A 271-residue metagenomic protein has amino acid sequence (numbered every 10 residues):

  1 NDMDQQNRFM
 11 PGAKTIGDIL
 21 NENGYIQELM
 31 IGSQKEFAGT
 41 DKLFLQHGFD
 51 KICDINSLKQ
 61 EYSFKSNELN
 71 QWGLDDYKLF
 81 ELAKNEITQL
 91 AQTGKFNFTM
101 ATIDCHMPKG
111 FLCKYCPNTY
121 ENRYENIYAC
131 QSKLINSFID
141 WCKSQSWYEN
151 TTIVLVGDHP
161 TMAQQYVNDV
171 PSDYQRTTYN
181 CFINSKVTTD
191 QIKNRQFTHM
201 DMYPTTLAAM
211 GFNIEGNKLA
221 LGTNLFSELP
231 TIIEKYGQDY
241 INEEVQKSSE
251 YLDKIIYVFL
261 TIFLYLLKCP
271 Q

Functional and structural regions predicted by a protein language model:
N1-F96, I103-P117, N126, M210 (+1 more regions): Active-site-proximal alpha/beta segments of enzymes that process anionic O-linked groups
K14, D18, E81, N85 (+4 more regions): Feature representing long, continuous alpha-helical segments
E22-E28, Q92-F98, W147-I153, K186 (+1 more regions): Loop/turn elements at helix/coil->beta-strand transitions in domains of secreted/extracellular proteins
K35-G39, D104-K109, P160-Q165, V170 (+1 more regions): Flexible loop/turn segments at secondary-structure boundaries
A38, K186-Q271: Membrane-interface soluble catalytic domains
G48-S57, V170-N180: Flexible glycine/proline-rich, aromatic-decorated loop/lid segments
E81-L90, K114-T151: A long, amphipathic alpha-helix that forms part of the scaffold/cap immediately adjacent to metal-dependent active
C130-D169, T206-L207, N213: Metal-dependent active-site segment of extracytoplasmic phospho-/sulfohydrolases and closely related
